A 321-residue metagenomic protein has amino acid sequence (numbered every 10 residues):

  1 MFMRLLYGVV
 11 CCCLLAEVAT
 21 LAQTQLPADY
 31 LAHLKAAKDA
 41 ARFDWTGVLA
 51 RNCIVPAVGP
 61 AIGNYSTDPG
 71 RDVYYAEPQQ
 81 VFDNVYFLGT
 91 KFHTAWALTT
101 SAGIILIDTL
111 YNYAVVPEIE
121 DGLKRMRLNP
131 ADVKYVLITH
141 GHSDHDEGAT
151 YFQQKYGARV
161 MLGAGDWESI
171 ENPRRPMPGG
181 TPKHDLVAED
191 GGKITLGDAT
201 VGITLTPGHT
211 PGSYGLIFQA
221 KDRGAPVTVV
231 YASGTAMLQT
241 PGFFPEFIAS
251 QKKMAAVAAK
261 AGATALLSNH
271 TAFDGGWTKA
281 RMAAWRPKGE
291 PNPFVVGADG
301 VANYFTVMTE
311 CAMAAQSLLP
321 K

Functional and structural regions predicted by a protein language model:
Y7-E17: Bacterial N-terminal signal peptides
L21-D83, L88-G89, W96-E120, K124-M126 (+4 more regions): Metallo-beta-lactamase
L26, R223-G224, P245-K321: Divalent-metal (often Zn2+) His-rich catalytic cores of metallo-beta-lactamase-fold enzymes
L31-A36, Y113-V115, D121-K193, P287 (+1 more regions): Active-site HxH/HxHxD metal-binding segment of metal-dependent hydrolases
Q80-F82, L128, D132, Y156-R159 (+3 more regions): Metallo-beta-lactamase
T90, L98-S101, L196-G197, F218-D222: Active-site beta-strand termini and strand-to-loop segments that position acidic
I107-T109, V133-H142, V160-G163, L205-G208 (+2 more regions): Active-site neighborhood of phospho(di)ester-bond hydrolases with catalytic His/Asp-centered motifs
A114, G141-E147, W167-I170, P211-Y214 (+3 more regions): Active-site environment of divalent metal-dependent phosphoester hydrolases
